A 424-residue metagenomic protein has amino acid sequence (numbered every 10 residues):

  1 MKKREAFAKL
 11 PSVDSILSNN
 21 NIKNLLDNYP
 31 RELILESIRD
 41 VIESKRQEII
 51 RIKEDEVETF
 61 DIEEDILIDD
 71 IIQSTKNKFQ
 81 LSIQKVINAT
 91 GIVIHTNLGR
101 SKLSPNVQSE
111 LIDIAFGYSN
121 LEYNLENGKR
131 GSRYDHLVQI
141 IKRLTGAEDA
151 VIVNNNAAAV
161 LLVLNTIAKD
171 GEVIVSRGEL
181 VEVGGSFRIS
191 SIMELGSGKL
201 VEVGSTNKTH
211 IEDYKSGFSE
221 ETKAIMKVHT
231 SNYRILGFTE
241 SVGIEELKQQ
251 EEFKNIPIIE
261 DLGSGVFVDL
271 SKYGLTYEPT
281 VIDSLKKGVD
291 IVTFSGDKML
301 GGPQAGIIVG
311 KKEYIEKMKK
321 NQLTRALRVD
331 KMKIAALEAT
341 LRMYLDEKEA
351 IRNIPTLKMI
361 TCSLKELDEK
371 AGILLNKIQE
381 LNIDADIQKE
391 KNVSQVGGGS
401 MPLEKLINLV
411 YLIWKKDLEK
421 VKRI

Functional and structural regions predicted by a protein language model:
M1-K76: Long amphipathic alpha-helical segments
E43, A89-T90, S101-E126: Glycine-rich phosphate-binding segment of PLP-dependent enzymes
E54-E58, I83-Q84, L236, N255-I256 (+4 more regions): Flexible, glycine/charged-enriched surface loops at secondary-structure junctions
V57-L103, E110: Long amphipathic N-terminal alpha/beta scaffold segment
Q80, G128-Y344: Conserved PLP-enzyme active-site core in the AAT-like
S82-I87, S191, F294-D297, K348 (+1 more regions): Short, flexible, solvent-exposed loop/turn segments with mixed acidic/basic and small polar residues
E313, N321, V329-I378, V393 (+1 more regions): Structural motif of enzymes handling amino- and sulfur-group chemistry
D368-I424: Conserved C-terminal alpha-helix-loop-beta "cap" of PLP-dependent enzymes that closes/shapes the active-site mouth
